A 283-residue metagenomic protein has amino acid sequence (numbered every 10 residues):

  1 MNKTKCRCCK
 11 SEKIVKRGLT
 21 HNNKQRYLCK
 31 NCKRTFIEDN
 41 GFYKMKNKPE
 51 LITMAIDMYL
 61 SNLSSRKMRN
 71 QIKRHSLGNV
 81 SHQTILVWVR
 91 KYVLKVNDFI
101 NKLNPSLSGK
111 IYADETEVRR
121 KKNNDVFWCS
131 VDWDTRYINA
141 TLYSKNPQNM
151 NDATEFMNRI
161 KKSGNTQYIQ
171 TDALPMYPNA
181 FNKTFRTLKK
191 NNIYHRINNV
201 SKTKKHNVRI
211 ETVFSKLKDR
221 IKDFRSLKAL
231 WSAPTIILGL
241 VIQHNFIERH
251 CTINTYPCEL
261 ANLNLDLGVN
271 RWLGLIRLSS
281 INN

Functional and structural regions predicted by a protein language model:
C6-C9, C29: Short cysteine-rich clusters marking metal-coordination/redox-active sites
E12-I14, F36: Cys/His-rich microdomains that often coordinate metals
Q25-K122: Short, positively charged, Gly/Tyr-enriched micro-motifs that form contact patches at catalytic or ligand/partner
M45-N47, K91, T141-S163: Active-site beta-loop-alpha junctions of metal-dependent nucleic acid enzymes, especially the RNase H-like/DDE
T166-P178: Acidic/histidine-rich, metal-coordinating catalytic segments
I197-D219: RNase H-like two-metal-ion nuclease catalytic core shared by retroviral integrases and related mobile-element nucleases
D223-L227, A233-N283: C-terminal domain-tail junction helix/linker
